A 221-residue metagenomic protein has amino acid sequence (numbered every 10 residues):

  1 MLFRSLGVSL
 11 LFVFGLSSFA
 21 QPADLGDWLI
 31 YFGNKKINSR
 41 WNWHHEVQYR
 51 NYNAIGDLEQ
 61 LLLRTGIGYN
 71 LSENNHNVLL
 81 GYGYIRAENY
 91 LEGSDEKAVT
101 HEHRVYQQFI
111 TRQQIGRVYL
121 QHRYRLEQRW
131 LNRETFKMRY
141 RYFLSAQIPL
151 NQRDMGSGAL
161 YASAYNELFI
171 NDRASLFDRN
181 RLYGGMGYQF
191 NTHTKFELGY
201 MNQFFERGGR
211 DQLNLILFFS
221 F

Functional and structural regions predicted by a protein language model:
M1-D27, F221: Bacterial Sec-dependent N-terminal signal peptides
Q21-L79, G83-I85: Start-of-domain marker
A23, S39-R40, S72-N75, Q114-L120 (+2 more regions): Short loop/turn motifs that connect adjacent beta-strands in outer-membrane beta-barrel proteins
L25-D27, E59-L61, H101-V105, F136-Y142 (+2 more regions): Residues that define the transmembrane beta-barrel architecture of outer-membrane proteins
K35, Y69-L71, T111-Q113, I148-L150 (+2 more regions): Residue-level signature of outer-membrane beta-barrel architecture
W43-H45, H76-L80, L120-Y124, Y142 (+4 more regions): Transmembrane beta-strands of outer-membrane beta-barrel proteins
V47-N53, Y82-E88, Q113-I115, L126-W130 (+4 more regions): Transmembrane beta-strands of outer-membrane beta-barrel pores
F109, L144-A146, R210-F221: Outer-membrane beta-barrel "beta-signal"
